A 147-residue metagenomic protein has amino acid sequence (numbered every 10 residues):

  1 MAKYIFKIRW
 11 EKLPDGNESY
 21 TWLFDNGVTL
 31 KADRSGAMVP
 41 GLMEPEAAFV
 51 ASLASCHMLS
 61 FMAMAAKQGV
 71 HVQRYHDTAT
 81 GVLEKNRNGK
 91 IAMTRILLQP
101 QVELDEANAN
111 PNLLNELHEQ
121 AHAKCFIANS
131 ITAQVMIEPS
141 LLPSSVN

Functional and structural regions predicted by a protein language model:
M1-A51, L59-N147: Extended beta-strand/beta-hairpin segments
